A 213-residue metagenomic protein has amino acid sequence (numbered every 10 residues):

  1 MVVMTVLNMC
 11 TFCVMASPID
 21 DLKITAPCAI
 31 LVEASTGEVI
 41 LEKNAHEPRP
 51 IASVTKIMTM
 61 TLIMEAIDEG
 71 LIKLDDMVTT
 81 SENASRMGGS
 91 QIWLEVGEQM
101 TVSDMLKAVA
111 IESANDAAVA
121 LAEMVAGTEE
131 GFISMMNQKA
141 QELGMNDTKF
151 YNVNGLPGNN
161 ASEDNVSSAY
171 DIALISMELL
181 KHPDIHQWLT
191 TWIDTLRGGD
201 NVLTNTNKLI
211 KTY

Functional and structural regions predicted by a protein language model:
M1-V54, E65-D75, I133: Beta-lactamase-like hydrolase cores
S17, L22-A26, T128-Y213: Penicillin-recognizing serine hydrolase domain
C28-E33, E38-E42, M58-L62, M77-S81 (+7 more regions): Soluble periplasmic/extracytoplasmic beta-strand elements of cell-envelope proteins
A34-T36, N44-H46, E65-A66, N83-S85 (+6 more regions): Solvent-exposed coil/turn segments that connect beta secondary-structure elements in extracytoplasmic/periplasmic
E38, I57, T61, E65 (+8 more regions): Solvent-exposed, polar/charged alpha-helical surfaces in well-ordered, non-transmembrane soluble domains, broadly
A45-M58, E95-S103, I111-N115, A126-S134 (+2 more regions): Soluble non-cytosolic domains of exported or imported proteins
E65-E82, P183-T190: Short, well-structured active-site flanking segments
R86-A118, L203-Y213: Conserved catalytic neighborhood of penicillin-recognizing serine enzymes
